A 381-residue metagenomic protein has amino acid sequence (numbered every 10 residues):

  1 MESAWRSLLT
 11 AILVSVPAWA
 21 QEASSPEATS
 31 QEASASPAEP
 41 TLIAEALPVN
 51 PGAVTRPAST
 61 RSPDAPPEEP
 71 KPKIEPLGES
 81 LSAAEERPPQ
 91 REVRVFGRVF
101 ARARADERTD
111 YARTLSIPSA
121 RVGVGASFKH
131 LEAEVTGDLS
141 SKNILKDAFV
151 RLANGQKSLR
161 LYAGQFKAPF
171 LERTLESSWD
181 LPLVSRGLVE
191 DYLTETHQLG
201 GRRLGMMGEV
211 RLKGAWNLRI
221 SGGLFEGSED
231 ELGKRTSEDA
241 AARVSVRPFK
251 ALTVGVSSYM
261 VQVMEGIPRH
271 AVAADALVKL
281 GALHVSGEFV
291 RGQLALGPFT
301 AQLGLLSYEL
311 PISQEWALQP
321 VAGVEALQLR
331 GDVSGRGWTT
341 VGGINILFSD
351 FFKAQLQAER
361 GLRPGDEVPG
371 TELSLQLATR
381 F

Functional and structural regions predicted by a protein language model:
M1-A4: N-terminal secretory signal peptides that target proteins for export/translocation
S7-P17: Bacterial N-terminal signal peptides
A18-F100, F381: N-terminal periplasmic/intermembrane-space "pro-region" immediately following the signal or transit peptide
L81-G227, T236-A240, S245-V254, L303-S307 (+3 more regions): Outer membrane beta-barrel
T109-T114, T136-L145, Q198-R203, E229-T236 (+4 more regions): Solvent-exposed loop/turn segments connecting transmembrane beta-strands in outer-membrane beta-barrel proteins
R235, S245-G331, W338: Detector for outer-membrane/organellar transmembrane beta-barrel domains, recognizing the amphipathic beta-strand
V244, P369-F381: Outer-membrane beta-barrel "beta-signal"
V341-Q357: C-terminal closing repeat unit and adjoining cap/tail of repeat-based domains
